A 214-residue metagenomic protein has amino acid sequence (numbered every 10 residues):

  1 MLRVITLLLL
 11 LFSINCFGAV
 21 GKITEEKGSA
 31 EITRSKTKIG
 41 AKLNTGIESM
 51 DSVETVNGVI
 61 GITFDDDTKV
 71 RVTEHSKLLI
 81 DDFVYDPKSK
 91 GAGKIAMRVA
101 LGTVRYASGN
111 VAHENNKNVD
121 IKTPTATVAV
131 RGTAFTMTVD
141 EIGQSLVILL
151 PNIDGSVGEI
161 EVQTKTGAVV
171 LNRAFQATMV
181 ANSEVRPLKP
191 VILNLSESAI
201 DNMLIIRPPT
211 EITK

Functional and structural regions predicted by a protein language model:
M1-G18, K38-K42, V56, T73 (+3 more regions): C-terminal interaction modules
F17-E26: Cleaved targeting-peptide boundary
I23, A30-I32, L78, F135-M137: Generic structural motif
K27-T63: N-terminal targeting signals for Sec/Tat export/insertion, comprising classic cleavable signal peptides
I47, V53, V70, L78 (+2 more regions): Generic structural signal for buried aliphatic residues
I60, F64-P124, R131-T133, D140 (+1 more regions): Contiguous beta-sheet cores, especially beta-hairpins with glycine/small-residue-rich turns and Gly-(small hydrophobic)
